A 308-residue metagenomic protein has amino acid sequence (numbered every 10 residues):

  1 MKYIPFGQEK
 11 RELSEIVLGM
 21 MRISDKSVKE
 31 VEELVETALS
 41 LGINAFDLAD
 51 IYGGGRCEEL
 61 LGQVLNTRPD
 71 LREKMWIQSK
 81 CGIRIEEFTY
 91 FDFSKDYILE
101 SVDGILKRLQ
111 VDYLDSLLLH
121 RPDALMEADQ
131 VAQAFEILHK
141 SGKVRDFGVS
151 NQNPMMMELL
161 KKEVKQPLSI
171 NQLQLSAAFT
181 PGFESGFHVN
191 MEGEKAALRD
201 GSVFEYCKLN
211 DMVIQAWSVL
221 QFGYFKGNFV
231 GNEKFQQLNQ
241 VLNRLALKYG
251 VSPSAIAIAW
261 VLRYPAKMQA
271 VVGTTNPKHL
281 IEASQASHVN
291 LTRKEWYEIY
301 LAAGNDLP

Functional and structural regions predicted by a protein language model:
M1-M75, K140, G223: N-terminal binding-site loop/beta-alpha segment at the start of enzyme catalytic domains that lines or forms
G19-K29, R84-D96, L125: Active-site mouth loops of central-metabolism enzymes
K26-A38, F93-L109, M155-E158: Short, acidic/polar
I43, V111-L114, V144, L168: A structural motif
A45-Y52, L117-L119, R145-G148: Short catalytic-loop micro-motif centered on adjacent basic/acidic residues
E73-I85, Q172-A177: A short, structured active-site edge motif that brings together acidic residues
L106-E127: Active-site groove signature of glycoside hydrolases
P122, M126-P308: Beta/alpha (TIM)-barrel catalytic core signal, keyed to glycine-rich beta->alpha loops juxtaposed to Asp/Glu that bind
